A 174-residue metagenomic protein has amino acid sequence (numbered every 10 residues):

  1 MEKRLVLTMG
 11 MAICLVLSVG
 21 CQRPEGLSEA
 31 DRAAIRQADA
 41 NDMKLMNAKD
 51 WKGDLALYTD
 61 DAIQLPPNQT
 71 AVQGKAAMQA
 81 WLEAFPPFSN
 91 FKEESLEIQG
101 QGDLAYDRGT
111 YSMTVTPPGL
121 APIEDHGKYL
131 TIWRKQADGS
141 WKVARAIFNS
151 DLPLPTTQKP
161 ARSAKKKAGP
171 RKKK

Functional and structural regions predicted by a protein language model:
M1-M9: Bacterial N-terminal signal peptides that target proteins for export
T8-S18: Bacterial N-terminal signal peptides
C21-D60, A76, P155-K165, G169-R171: Short, low-complexity N-terminal intrinsically disordered segments enriched in polar/charged residues
R23-P24, H126-L154: Short beta-strand edge/turn micro-motifs at domain boundaries
D39-D42, D54, Q64, E93 (+3 more regions): Polar/charged side chains located within well-ordered beta-strands of beta-rich proteins
L57, D61-V72, E83-F88: A short gly/proline-enriched turn/hairpin at secondary-structure junctions
Y58, N68, E97-G100, G109-Y111 (+1 more regions): A mature extracytoplasmic/lumenal domain signature
Q79-A121: Surface-exposed, charged secondary-structure patches
